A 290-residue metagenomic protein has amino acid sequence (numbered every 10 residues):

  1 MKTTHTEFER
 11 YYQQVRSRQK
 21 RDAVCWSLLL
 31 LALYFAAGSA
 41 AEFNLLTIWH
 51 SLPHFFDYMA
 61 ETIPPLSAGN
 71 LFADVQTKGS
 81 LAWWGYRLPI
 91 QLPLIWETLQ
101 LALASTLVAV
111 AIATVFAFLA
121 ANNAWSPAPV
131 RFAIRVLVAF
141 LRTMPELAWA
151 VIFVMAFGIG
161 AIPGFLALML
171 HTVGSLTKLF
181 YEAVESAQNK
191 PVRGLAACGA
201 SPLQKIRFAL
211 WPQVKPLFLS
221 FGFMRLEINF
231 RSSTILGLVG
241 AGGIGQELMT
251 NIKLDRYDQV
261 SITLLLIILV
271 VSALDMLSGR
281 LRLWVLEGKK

Functional and structural regions predicted by a protein language model:
M1-L107, L119, N123, L286-K290: N-terminal, non-cleaved signal-anchor transmembrane helix
A37-E42, A150-F157, S272: A structural signal for multi-pass alpha-helical bundles of membrane permease subunits that mediate small-molecule
E42, I112-F116, A148, P163-L166 (+5 more regions): Membrane-embedded alpha-helices of multi-pass transport/permease systems
A104-V138: Transmembrane-helix boundary motif in ABC transporter permease subunits
R135-M169: Generic hydrophobic transmembrane alpha-helix motif, especially the helices
M155, F230-I267, W284-K290: Glycine-rich helix-loop "coupling/hinge" segments at transmembrane-helix boundaries in multipass transporters
A187-V214, A241: Short helix-to-coil transition segments within interhelical loops that connect adjacent transmembrane helices
P202-L236, D258-L266, L274, S278: Transmembrane alpha-helices
